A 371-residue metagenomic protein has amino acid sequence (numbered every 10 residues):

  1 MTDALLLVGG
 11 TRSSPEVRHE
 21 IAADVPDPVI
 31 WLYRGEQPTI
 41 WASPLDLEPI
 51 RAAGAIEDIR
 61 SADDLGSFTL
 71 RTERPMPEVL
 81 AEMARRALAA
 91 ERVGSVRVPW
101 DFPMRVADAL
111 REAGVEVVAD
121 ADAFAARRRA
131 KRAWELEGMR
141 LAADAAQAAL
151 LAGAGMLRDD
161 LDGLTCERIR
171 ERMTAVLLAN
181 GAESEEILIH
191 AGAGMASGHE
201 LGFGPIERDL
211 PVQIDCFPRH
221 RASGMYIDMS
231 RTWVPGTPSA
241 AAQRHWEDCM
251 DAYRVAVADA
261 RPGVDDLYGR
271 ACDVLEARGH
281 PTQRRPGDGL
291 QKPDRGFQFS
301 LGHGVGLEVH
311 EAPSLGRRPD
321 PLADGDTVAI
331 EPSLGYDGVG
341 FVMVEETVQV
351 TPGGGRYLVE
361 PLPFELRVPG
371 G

Functional and structural regions predicted by a protein language model:
M1-G371: Active-site neighborhoods and metal-handling regions in enzymes and metal-associated proteins
